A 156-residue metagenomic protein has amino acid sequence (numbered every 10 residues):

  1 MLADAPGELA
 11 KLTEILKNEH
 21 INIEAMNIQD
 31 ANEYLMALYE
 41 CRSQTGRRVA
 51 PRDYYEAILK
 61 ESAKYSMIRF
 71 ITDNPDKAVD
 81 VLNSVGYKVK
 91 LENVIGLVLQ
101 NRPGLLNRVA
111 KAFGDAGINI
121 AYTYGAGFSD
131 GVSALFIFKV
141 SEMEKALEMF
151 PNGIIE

Functional and structural regions predicted by a protein language model:
M1-E156: A conserved regulatory-domain signal marking ACT and ACT-like small-molecule sensing domains and adjacent regulatory
